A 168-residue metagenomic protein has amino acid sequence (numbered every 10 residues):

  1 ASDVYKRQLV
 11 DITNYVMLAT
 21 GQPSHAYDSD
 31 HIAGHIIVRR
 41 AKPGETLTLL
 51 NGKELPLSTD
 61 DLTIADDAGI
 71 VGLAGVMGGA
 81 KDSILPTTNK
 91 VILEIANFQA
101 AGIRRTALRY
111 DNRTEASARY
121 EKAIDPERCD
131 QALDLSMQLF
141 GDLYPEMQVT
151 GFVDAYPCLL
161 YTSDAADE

Functional and structural regions predicted by a protein language model:
S2-S163: RNA/tRNA-interacting regions in translation and RNA-turnover enzymes
D164-E168: Short "domain-exit" segments at the C-terminal end of structured domains
